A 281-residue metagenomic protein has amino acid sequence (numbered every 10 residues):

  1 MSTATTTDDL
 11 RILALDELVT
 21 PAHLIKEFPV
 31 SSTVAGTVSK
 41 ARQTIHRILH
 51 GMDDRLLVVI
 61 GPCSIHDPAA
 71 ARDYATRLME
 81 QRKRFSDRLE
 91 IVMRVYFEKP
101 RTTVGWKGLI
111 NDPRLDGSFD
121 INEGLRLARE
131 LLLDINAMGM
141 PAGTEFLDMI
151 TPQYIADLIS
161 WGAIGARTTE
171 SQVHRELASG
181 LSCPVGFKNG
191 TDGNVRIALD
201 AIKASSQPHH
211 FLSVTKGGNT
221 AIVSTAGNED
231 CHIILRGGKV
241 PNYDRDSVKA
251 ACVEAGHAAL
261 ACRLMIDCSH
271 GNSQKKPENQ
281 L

Functional and structural regions predicted by a protein language model:
S2-D8, R88-Y243, S247-V248, G271 (+2 more regions): Active-site-facing alpha/beta catalytic cores
D8-L49: N- or domain-start disorder-to-order transition segments that initiate the globular core
V34-G51, M79-M93, E98, A128 (+1 more regions): N-terminal beta-rich core of secreted/periplasmic extracellular enzymes
H46-D54, G256-L260: Glycine-rich phosphate/diphosphate-binding loops that line cofactor/substrate pockets in enzymes
G61, I266: Conserved, mostly hydrophobic/aromatic
I65-F85, S118-E130, L281: Glycine-rich anion/phosphate-binding loops
A250, E254, A259-C262, Q274 (+1 more regions): C-terminal accessory/tail domains of diverse enzymes
